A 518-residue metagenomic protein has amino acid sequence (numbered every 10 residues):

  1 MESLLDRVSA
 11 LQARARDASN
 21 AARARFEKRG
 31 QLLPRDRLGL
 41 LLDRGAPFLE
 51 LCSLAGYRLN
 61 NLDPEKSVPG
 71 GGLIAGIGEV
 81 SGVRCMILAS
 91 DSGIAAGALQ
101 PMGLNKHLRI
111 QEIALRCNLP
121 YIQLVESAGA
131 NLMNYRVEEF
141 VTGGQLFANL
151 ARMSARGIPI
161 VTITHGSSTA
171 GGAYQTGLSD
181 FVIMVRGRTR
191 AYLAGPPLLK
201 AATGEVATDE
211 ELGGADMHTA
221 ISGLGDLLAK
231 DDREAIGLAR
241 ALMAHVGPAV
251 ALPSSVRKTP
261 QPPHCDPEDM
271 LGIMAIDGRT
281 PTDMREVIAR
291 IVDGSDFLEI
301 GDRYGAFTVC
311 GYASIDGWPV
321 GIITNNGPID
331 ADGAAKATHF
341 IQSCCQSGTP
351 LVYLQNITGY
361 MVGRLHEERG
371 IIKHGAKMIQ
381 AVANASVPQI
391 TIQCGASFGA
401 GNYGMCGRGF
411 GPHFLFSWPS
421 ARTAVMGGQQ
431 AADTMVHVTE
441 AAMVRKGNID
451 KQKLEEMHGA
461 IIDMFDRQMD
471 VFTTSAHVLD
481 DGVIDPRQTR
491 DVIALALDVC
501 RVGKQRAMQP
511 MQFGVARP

Functional and structural regions predicted by a protein language model:
M1-P518: Ligand-binding clefts of soluble mixed alpha/beta catalytic domains
